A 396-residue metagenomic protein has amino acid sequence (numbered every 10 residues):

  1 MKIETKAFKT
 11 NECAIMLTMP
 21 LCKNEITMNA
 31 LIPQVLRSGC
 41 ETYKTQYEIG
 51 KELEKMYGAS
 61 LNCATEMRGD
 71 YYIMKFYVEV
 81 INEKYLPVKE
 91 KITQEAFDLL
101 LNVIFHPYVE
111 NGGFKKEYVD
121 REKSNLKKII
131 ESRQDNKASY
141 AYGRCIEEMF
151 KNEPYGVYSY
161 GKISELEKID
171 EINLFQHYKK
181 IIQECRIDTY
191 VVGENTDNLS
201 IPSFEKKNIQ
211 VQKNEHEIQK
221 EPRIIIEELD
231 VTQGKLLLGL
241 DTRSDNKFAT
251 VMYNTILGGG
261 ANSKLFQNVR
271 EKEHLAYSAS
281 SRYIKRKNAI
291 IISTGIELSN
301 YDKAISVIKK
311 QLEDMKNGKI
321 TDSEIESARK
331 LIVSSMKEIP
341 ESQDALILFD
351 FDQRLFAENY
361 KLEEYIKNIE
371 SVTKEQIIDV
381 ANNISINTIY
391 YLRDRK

Functional and structural regions predicted by a protein language model:
M1-E4, L61-E66, Q176-Y178, R223-E228 (+1 more regions): Short beta-strand/turn micro-motifs at beta-sheet edges
K2-M28, K179, R186-I187, V192 (+1 more regions): His/Glu-based metal-binding/catalytic segments typifying zinc-dependent metallopeptidases
K9-C22, T27-N29, Y47-N102, S139-G161 (+5 more regions): M16 family metallopeptidases and their MPP-like homologs
N29-R37: Active-site SXXK
G39-T42, K84-P87, H106-K115: Short, polar/flexible loop-turn hinges at active-site or ligand-entry regions and domain interfaces
G50-K51, H106-I130, V211-K220, K310-I339: Acidic/histidine-enriched alpha-helical segments
A96, H177, N198-I201, A249 (+2 more regions): Hydrophobic side chains in well-ordered alpha-helices
E171-S203: Non-catalytic, conformational "gating/processing" segments within enzyme and secreted inhibitor domains
